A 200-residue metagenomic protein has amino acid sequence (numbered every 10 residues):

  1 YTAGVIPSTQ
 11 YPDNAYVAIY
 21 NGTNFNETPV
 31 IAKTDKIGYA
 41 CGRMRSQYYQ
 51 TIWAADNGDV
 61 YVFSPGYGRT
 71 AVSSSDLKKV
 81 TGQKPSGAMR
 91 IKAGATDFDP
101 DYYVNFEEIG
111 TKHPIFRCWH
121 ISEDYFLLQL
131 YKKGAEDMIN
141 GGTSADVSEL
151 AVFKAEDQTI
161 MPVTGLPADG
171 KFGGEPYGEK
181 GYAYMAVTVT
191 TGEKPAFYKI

Functional and structural regions predicted by a protein language model:
Y1-A54: Long, acidic/polar, low-complexity amphipathic helices and coiled-coil-like
Y1-N14, V62-Q83, Q129-A145, V189-T190: Short, conserved, GDST-rich strand-edge loop motifs in beta-rich repeat architectures
S8-F25, S75-T96, G142-D157, F197-I200: Beta-propeller blade signature
F25-Y39, K92-G110, V152, T159-A168: Beta-propeller fold detector
I37, C41-A93: Membrane-embedded hairpin module used as a gating/binding unit in multi-pass transport and secretion proteins
Y39-I52, E107-I121, A168-E179: Repeated scaffold domains used in trafficking and secretory/extracellular systems, primarily beta-propellers
N57-D59, E123-Y125, K180-Y182: Short coil/turn segments that connect the beta-strands within blades of beta-propeller domains
E149-L150, T159-I200: C-terminal structured domain segments
